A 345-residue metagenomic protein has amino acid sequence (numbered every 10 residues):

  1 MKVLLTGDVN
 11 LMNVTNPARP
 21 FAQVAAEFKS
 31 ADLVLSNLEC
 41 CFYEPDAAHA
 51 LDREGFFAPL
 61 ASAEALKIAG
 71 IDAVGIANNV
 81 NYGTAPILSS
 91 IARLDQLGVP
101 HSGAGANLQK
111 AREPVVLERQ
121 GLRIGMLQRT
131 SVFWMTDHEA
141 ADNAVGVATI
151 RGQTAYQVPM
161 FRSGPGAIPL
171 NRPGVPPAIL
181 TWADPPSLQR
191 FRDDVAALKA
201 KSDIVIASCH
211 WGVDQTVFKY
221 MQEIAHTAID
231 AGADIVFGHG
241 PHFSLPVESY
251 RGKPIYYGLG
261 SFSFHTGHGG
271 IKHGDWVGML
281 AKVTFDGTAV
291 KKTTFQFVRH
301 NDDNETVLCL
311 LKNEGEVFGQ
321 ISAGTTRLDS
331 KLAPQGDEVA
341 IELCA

Functional and structural regions predicted by a protein language model:
M1-A345: Acidic, metal/ion-coordinating pockets
